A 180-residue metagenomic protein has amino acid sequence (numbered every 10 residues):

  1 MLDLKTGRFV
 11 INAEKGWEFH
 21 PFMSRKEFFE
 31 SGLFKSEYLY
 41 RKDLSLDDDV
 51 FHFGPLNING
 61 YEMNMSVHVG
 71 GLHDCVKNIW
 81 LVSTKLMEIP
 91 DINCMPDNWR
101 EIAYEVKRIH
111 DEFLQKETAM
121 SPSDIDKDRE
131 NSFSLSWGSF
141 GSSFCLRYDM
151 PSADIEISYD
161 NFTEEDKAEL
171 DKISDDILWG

Functional and structural regions predicted by a protein language model:
M1-N131, W137-G180: Short helix/turn-capping signatures at newly exposed starts of structured segments
